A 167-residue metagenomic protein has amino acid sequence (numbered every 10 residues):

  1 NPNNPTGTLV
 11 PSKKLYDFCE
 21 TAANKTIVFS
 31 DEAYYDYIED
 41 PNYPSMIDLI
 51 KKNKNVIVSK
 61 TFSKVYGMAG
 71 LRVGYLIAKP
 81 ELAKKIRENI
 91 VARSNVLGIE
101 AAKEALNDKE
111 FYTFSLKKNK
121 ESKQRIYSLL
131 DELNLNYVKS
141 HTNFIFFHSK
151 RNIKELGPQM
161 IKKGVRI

Functional and structural regions predicted by a protein language model:
P5-V28, E32-S63: Active-site pre-lysine segment of PLP-dependent enzymes
V10-K14, N42, G70, G98 (+3 more regions): Residues at alpha-helix caps and immediate loop-helix transition turns in enzyme cores, especially N- and C-cap
K13, K162-K163, I167: PLP-dependent enzyme catalytic core of the Aspartate aminotransferase-like
E20-T21, K118, L129, Q159: Alpha-helical scaffold elements within enzyme catalytic domains, especially in hydrolases
I27, N136, R166: Residue-level detector of anion-binding/catalytic polar loops
N55-D131, L135-V138: PLP-dependent aminotransferase class I/II
L130-K163: Conserved PLP-binding catalytic core of the aspartate aminotransferase-like
